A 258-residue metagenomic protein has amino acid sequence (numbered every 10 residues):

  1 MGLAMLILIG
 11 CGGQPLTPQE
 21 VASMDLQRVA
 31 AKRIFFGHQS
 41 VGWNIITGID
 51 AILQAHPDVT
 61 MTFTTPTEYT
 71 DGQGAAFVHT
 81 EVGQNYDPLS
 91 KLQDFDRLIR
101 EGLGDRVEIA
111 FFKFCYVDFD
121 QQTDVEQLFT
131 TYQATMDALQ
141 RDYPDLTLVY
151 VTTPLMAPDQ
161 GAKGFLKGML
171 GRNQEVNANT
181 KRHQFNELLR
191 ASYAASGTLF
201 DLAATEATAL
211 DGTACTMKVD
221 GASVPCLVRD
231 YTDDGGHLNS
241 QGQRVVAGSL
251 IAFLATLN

Functional and structural regions predicted by a protein language model:
I7-G10: C-terminal motif of bacterial Sec signal peptides marking the signal peptidase cleavage site
G13-M61, A255-L257: N-terminal module-boundary/linker segments of secreted carbohydrate-active enzymes
A30-R33, H56-M61, D105-A110, R141-V149 (+2 more regions): Loop/turn elements at helix/coil->beta-strand transitions in domains of secreted/extracellular proteins
W43-T123: Conserved SGNH/GDSL esterase-like catalytic core that processes O-acyl groups on lipids and polysaccharides
D94-F165: Extracellular-facing segments of soluble proteins and assemblies that are Gly/Ser/Thr-biased and enriched in aromatics
P158-A204: Substrate-gating cap/lid alpha-helix
A203-D233: Mobile gating loops/cap/lid regions near enzyme active sites that modulate substrate access
G221-N258: Histidine-centered active-site loop/cap adjacent to the catalytic His in serine esterases/O-acetyl transfer systems
